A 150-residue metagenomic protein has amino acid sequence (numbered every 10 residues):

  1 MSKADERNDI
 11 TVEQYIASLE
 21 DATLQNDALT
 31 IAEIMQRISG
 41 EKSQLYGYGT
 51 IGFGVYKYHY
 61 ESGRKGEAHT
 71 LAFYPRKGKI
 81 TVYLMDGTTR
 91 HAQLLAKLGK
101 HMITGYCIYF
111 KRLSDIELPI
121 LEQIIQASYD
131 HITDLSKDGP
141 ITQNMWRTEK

Functional and structural regions predicted by a protein language model:
M1-K150: Charge-dense, helix-prone N-terminal extensions
